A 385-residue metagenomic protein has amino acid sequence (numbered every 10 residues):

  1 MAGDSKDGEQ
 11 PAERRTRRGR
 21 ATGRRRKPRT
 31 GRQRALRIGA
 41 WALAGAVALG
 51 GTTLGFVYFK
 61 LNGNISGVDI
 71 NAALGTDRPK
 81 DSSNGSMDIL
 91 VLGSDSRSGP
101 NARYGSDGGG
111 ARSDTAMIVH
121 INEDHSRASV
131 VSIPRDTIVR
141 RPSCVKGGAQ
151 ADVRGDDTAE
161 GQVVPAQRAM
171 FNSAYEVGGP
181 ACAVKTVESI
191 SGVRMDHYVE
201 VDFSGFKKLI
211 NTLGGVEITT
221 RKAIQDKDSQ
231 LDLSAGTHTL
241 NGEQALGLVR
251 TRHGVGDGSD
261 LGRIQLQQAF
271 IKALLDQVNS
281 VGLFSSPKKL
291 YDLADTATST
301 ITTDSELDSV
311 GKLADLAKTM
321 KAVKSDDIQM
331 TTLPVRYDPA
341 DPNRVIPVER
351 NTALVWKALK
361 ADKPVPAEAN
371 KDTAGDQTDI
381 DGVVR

Functional and structural regions predicted by a protein language model:
A2-R385: Non-catalytic, solvent-exposed segments at the cell envelope interface
